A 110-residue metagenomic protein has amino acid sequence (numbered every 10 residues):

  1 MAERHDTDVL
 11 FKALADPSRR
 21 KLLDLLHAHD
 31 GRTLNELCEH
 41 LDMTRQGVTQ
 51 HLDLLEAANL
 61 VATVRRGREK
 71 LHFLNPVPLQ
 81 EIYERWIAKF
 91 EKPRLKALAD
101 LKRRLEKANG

Functional and structural regions predicted by a protein language model:
M1-D6, H27-A28, Q80-G110: Amphipathic alpha-helical dimerization/coiled-coil segments that flank or bridge DNA-binding/regulatory modules
A2-T44, A57, E69-E81, R85: N-terminal helix-turn-helix DNA-binding core of bacterial DNA-binding proteins
D24, T49-Q50: Base-recognition residues in the alpha-helical recognition helix of bacterial helix-turn-helix
L54: Alpha-helical DNA-recognition elements
